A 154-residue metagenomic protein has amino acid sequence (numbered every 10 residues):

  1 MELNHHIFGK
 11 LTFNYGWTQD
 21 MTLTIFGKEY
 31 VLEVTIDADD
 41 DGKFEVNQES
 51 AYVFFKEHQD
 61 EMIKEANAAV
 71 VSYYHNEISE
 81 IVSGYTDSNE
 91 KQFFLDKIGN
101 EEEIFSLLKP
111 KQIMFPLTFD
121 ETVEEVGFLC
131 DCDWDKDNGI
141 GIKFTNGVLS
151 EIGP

Functional and structural regions predicted by a protein language model:
M1-F94: Long, contiguous N-terminal structural blocks used for assembly/anchoring
M1-G27, D96-P154: Acidic, proline/glycine-rich low-complexity IDRs
